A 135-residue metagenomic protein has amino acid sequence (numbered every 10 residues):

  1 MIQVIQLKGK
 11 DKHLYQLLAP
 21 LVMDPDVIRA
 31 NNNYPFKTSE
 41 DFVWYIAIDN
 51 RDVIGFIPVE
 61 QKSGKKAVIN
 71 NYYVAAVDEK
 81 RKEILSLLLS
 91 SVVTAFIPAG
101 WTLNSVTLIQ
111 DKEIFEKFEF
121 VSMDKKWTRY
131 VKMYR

Functional and structural regions predicted by a protein language model:
M1-N31: Short amphipathic alpha-helix that is part of the acyltransferase structural core
M23-I48: Active-site rim helix/loop that mediates acceptor-substrate recognition in acyltransferases
I46, R51-Q61, V68: Conserved beta-strand in the GNAT
I48-N50, K132-R135: Active-site beta-strand termini and strand-to-loop segments that position acidic
K65-V77, T128: Conserved acetyl-CoA binding element of GNAT-fold acetyltransferases
K80-T94: Conserved acetyl-CoA-binding loop-helix of GNAT-fold acetyltransferases
A95-L108: Conserved GNAT acetyl-CoA-binding A-motif
L108-W127: Conserved active-site alpha-helix within GNAT-family acetyltransferase domains
